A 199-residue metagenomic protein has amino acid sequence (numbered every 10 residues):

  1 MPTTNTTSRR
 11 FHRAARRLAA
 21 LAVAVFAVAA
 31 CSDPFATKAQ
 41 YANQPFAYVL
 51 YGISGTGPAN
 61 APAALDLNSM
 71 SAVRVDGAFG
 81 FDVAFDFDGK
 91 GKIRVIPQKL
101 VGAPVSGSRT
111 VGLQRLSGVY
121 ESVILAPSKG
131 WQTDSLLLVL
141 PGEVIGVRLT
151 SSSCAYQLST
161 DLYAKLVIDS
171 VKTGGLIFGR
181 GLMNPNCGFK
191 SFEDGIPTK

Functional and structural regions predicted by a protein language model:
M1-A29: Sec-dependent bacterial lipoprotein signal peptides
C31-K199: Surface-exposed, beta-sheet-biased, low-hydrophobicity segments with strongly acidic/polar composition
